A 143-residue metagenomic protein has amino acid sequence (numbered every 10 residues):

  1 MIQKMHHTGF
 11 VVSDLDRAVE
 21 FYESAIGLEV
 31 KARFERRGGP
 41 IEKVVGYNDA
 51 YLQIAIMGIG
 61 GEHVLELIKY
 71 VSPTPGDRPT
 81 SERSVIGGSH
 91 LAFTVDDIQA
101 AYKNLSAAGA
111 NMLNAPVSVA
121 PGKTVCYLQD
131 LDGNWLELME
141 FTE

Functional and structural regions predicted by a protein language model:
M5-H7, L52, I86-H90: Short, solvent-exposed beta-strand edge segments and adjacent coil->beta transition regions
H6-G9, A32, I68, A92: Residues embedded in well-ordered beta-strands within globular domains across many folds
V11-E62, A107: Core segments of cupin and vicinal oxygen chelate
S13-D16, I59-H63, K69-W135: Vicinal oxygen chelate
E23, E66, E137-E140: Acidic-residue sensor for enzyme active/binding pockets
G38, S72, A120, T142-E143: A short acidic/small-residue loop/turn micro-motif
